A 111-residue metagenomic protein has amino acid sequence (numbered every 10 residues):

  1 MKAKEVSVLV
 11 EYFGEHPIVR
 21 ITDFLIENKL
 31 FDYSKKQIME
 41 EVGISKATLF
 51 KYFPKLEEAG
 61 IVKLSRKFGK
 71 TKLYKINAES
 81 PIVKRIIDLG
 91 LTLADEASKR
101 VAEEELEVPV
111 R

Functional and structural regions predicted by a protein language model:
V8-I18, S34, K67-D88: Short, cationic-aromatic polyanion-contact patches
V19-F24: Pre-recognition alpha-helix immediately N-terminal to the DNA-recognition helix within helix-turn-helix or winged-helix
I26-F31: Short helix-capping/hinge SLiMs at alpha-helix to coil transitions
Q37-E40: A short acidic, leucine-rich amphipathic alpha-helix
S45-T48: Short coil turns linking two alpha-helices in DNA-binding domains
F53-K55: Short, hydrophobic-biased segments on the C-terminal half of alpha helices that form "recognition helices"
G60: Glycine-centered, phosphate/nucleic-acid-interacting loop/turn motifs that mediate DNA/RNA or nucleotide
P81-R111: Amphipathic alpha-helical dimerization/coiled-coil segments that flank or bridge DNA-binding/regulatory modules
